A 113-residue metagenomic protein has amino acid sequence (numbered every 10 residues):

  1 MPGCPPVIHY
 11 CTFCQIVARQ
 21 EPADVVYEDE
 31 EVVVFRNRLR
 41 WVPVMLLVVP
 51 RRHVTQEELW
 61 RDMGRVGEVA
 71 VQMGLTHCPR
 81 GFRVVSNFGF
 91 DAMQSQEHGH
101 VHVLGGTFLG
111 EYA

Functional and structural regions predicted by a protein language model:
M1-A113: HIT superfamily nucleotide-processing domains
